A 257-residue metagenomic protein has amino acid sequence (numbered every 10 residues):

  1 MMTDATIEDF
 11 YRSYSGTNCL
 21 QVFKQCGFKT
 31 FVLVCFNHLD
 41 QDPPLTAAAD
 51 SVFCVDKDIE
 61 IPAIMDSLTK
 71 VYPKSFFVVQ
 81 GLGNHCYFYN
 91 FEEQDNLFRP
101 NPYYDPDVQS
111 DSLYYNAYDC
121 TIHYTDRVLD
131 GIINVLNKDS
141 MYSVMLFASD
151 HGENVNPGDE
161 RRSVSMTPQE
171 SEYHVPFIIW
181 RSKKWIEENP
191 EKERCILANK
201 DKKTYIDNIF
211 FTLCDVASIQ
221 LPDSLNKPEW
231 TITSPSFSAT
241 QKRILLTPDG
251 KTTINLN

Functional and structural regions predicted by a protein language model:
M1, F177-I179: Short glycine- and hydrophobic/aromatic-rich loop-to-beta-strand nucleating segment in the catalytic cores
M1-Y103, Y205-I219, S224-F237: Active-site-proximal alpha/beta segments of enzymes that process anionic O-linked groups
V32-V34, F76-G83, D119-I122, V144-S149 (+1 more regions): Short beta-strand segments
H38-Q41, N134-S140, V155, S165-Q169 (+1 more regions): Membrane-interface soluble catalytic domains
A47-D50, D95-D105, Q109, V155-V175: Extracytoplasmic
D66, K70, N101-M145, I179-R181 (+2 more regions): A long, amphipathic alpha-helix that forms part of the scaffold/cap immediately adjacent to metal-dependent active
G83-H85, S149-D159, P235-S236: Acidic helix/loop microenvironments that form the catalytic cleft of cell-wall polysaccharide enzymes
